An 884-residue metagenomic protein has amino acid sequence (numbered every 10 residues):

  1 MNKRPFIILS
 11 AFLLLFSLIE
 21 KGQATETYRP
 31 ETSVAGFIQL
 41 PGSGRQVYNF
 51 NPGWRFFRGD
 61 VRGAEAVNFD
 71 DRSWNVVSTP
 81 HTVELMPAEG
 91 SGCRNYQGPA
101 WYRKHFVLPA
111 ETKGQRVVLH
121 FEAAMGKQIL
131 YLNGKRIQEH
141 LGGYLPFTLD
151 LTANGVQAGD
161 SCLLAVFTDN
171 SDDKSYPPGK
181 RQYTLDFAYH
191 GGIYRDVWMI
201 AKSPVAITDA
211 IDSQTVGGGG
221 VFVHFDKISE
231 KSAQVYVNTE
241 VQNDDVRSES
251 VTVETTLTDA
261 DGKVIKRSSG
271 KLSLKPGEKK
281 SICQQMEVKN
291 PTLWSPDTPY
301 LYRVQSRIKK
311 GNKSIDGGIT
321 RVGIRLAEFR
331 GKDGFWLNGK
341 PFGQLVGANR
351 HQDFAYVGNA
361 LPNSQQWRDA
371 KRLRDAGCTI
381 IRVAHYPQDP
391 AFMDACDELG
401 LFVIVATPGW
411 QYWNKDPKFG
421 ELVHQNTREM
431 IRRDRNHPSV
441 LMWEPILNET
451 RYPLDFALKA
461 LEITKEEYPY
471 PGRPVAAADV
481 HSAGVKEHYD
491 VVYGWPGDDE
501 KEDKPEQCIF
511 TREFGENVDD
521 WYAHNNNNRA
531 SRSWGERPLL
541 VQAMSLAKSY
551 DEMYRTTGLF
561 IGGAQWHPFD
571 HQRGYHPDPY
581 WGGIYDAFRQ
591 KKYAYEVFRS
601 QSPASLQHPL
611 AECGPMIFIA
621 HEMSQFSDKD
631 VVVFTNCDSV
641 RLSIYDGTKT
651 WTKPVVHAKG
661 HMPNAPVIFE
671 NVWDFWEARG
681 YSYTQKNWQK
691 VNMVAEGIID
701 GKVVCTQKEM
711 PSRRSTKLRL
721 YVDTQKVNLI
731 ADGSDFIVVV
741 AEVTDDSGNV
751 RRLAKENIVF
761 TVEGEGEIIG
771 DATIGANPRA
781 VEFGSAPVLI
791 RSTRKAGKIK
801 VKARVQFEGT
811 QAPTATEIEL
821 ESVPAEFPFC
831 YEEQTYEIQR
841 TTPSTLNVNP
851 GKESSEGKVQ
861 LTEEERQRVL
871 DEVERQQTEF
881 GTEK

Functional and structural regions predicted by a protein language model:
G36, L40, D60, Q97-Q214 (+5 more regions): Accessory beta-strand-rich segments of carbohydrate-active enzymes
Q46-A66, A124, Y189-G192, M199 (+5 more regions): Substrate-binding clefts and catalytic carboxylate motifs of secreted carbohydrate-active enzymes
V67-D70, E249-E254, P296-R303, N636-D638 (+6 more regions): Short flexible loop/turn segments that cap and initiate beta-strands
H81-L108, T112-N133, Q138-L141, D173 (+7 more regions): Active-site-adjacent substrate/metal-binding segments within catalytic domains of carbohydrate-active enzymes
L132-R181, K271, K275-K279, C283-L293 (+3 more regions): Beta-strand-rich ligand-recognition modules
V156-G159, N238-R330, L820: Extended acidic/polar, glycine-enriched regions that form or flank non-catalytic beta-rich accessory modules
V237-V241, R307, V631-T635, S734-R752 (+1 more regions): Beta-strand-rich structural segments
W367-R372, I380-E596, G614-H621, V655: Substrate-binding/catalytic cleft of secreted carbohydrate-active enzymes, primarily glycoside hydrolases
